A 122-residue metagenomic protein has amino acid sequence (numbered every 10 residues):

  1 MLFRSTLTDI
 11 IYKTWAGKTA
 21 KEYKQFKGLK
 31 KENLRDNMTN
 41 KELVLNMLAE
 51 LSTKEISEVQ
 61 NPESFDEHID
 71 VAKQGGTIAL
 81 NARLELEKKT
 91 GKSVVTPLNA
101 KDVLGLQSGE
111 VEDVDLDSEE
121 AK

Functional and structural regions predicted by a protein language model:
M1-K122: Positively charged, phosphate-engaging catalytic surfaces used for nucleic-acid and nucleotide handling
